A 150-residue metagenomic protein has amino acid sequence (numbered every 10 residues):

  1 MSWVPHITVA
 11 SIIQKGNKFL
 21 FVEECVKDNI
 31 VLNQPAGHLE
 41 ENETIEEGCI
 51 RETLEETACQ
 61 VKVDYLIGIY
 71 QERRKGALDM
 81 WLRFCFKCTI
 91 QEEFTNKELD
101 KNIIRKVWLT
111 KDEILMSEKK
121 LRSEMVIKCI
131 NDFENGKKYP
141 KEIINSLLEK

Functional and structural regions predicted by a protein language model:
M1-Q34, V61, Y65: N-terminal strand-loop-strand
I7-T8, C49, M125, C129: Hydrophobic alpha-helical segments typical of transmembrane helices and their membrane-interface/capping positions
I12, F21, I69, C85-K87 (+1 more regions): Conserved hydrophobic/aromatic beta-strand scaffold that supports enzyme active sites
K18-F21, F94-E98, K141-E142: Short, well-ordered strand-loop elements centered on a beta-strand within folded domains, enriched for acidic residues
D28-N29, Y70, E92: Feature marks short, surface-exposed loop/turn motifs that line or immediately flank catalytic pockets and channel
N29-L32, K101-K150: Nudix hydrolase/Nudix homology domain
G37-H38, I69: Gly/Ser/Thr-rich helix-start
L39-K62, R73-R122: Unchanged
